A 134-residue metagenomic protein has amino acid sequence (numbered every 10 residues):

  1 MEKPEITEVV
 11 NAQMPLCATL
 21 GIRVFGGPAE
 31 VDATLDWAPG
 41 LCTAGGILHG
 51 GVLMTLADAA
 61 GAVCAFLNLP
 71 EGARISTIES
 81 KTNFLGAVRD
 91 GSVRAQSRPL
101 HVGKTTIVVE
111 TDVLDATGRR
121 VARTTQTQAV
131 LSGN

Functional and structural regions predicted by a protein language model:
M1-N134: Terminal targeting signals and extreme-terminal segments of soluble enzymes
